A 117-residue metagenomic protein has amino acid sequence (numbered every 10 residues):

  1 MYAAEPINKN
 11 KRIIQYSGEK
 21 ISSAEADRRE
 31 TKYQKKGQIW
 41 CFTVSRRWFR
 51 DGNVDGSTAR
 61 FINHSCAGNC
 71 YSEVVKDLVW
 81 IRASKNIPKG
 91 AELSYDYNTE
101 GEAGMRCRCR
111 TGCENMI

Functional and structural regions predicted by a protein language model:
M1-S72: Catalytic cores of histone-lysine modification enzymes
S65-I117: C-terminal SET catalytic tail plus cysteine-rich post-SET Zn-binding segment of SAM-dependent SET-domain
